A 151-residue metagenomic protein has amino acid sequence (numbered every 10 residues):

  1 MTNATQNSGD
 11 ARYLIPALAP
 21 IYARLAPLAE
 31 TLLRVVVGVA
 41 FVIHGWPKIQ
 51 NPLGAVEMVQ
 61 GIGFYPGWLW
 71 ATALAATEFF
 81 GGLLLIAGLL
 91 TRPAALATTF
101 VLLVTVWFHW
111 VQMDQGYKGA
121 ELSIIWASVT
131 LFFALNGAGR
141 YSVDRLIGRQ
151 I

Functional and structural regions predicted by a protein language model:
M1-Q50, W68-A76, F80-L83, A87-I151: Extended, low-polarity transmembrane helix blocks
Q50-P66: Membrane-interface interhelical connector segments
